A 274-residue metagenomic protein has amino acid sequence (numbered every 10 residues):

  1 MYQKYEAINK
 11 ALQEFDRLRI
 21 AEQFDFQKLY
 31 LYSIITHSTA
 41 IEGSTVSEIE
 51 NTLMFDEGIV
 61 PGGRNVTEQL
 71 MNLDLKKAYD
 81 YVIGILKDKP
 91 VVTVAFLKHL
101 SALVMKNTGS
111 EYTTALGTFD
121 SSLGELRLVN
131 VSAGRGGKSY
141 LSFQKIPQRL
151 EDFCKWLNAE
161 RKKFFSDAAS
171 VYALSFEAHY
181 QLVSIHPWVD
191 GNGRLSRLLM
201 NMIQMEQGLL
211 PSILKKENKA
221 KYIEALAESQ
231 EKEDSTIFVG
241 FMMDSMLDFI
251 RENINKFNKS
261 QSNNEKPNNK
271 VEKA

Functional and structural regions predicted by a protein language model:
M1-D190, R194-A274: FIC/Doc superfamily catalytic core
